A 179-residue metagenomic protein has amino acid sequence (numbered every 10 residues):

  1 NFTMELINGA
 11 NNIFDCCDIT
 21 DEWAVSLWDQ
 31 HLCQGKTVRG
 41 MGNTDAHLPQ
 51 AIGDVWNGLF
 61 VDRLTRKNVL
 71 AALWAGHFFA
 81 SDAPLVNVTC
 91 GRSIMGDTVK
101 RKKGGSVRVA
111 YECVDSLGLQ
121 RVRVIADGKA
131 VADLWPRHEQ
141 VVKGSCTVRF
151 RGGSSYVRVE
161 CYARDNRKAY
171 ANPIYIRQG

Functional and structural regions predicted by a protein language model:
N1-G179: Charged catalytic cores and adjacent phosphate/nucleic-acid-binding surfaces used for phosphate/nucleic-acid chemistry
